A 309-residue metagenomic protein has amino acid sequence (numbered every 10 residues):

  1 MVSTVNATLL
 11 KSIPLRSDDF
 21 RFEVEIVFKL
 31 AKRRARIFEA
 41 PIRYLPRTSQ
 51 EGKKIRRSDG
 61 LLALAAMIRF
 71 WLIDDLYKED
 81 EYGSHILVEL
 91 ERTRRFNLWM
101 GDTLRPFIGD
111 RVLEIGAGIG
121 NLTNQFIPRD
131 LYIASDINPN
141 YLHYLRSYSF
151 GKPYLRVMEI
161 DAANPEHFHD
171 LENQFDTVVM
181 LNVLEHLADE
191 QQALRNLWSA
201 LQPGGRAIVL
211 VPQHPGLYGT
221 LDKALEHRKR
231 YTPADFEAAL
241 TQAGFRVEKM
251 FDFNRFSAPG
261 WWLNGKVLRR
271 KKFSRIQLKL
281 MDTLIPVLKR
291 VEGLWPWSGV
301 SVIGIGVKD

Functional and structural regions predicted by a protein language model:
M1-S12: Conserved nucleotide-sugar donor-binding and metal-coordinating catalytic region shared by glycosyltransferases
S12-R95, D102, E114, V157 (+1 more regions): Hydrophobic helical membrane-anchoring modules
R36, R111, D130-I133, R206 (+1 more regions): Residues at the starts of beta-strands that form the adenosine-phosphate
D74-L181, Q192-L194, W297-V302: Conserved N-terminal segment of class I S-adenosyl-L-methionine
N182-H186: A short His-aromatic
Q191-R206: A short glycine-rich, Lys/Arg-flanked "PGG" loop and its adjoining helix->strand segment in the class I
A207-K229, P233-A238: Short, glycine-/aromatic-enriched active-site segment of Class I SAM-dependent methyltransferases
F245-R255: Conserved S-adenosyl-L-methionine
